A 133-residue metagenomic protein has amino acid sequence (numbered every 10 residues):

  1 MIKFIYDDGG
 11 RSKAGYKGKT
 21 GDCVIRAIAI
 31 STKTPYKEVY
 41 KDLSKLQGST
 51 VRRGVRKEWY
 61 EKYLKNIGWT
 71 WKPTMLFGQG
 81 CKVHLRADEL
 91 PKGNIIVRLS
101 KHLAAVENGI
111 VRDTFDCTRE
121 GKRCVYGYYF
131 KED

Functional and structural regions predicted by a protein language model:
M1-I2, N108, K122: Low-complexity, intrinsically disordered short peptide segments enriched in small/polar/basic residues
M1-R53, E58-G68: Active-site nucleophile-adjacent alpha helix/oxyanion-hole segment immediately C-terminal to the catalytic cysteine
G10-R11, I25, P91, A105 (+1 more regions): Low-complexity, compositionally biased segments
K13-A14, H84, K131: Intrinsically disordered, low-complexity, compositionally biased regions/tails
Q47-K101, E107-D116: Conserved active-site-adjacent core of cysteine acyl-enzyme catalytic domains
D113-D133: Noncatalytic regulatory segments and standalone regulatory/sensor domains
